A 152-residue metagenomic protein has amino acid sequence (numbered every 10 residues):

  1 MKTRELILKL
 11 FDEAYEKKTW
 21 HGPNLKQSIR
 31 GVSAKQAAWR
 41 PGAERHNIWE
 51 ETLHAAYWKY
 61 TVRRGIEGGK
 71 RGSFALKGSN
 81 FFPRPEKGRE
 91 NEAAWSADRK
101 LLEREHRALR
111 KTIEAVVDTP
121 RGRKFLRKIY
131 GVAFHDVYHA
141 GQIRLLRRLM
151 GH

Functional and structural regions predicted by a protein language model:
K2-R4, L8-G22, K26-I29, A34-F82 (+1 more regions): Short, contiguous alpha-helical
P83-P120, R127-V132: Acidic/histidine-rich alpha-helical segments that form the ligand environment of transition-metal centers
